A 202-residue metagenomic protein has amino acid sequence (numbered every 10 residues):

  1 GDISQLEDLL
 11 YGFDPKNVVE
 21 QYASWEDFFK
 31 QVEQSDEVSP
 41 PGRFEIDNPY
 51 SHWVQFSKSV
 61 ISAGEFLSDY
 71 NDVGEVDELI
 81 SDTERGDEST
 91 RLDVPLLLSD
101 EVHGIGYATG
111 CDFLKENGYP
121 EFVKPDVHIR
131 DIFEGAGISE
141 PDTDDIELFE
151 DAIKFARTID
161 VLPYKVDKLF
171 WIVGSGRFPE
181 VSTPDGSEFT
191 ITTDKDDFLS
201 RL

Functional and structural regions predicted by a protein language model:
G1-S57, F66, L169-T183, S187-L202: N-terminal polyanion-binding entry modules of DNA glycosylases/AP lyases and select other DNA-binding proteins
W53-E65, D72-L202: C-terminal accessory module of base-excision DNA glycosylases/AP lyases that mediates lesion recognition and DNA
